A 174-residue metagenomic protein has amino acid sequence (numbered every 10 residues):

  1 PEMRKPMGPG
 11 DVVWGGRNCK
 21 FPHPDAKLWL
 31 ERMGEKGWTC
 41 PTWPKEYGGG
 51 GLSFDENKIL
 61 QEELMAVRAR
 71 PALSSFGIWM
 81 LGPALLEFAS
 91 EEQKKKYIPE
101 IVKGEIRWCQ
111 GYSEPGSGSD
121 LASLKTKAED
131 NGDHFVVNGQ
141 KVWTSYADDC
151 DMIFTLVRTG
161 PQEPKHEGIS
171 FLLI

Functional and structural regions predicted by a protein language model:
P1-F76, F88-K103, R107, G116: Amphipathic, small/basic residue-rich leader segments at the start of a protein or domain
P24, S123, C150: Short coil/loop residues immediately preceding or within conserved phosphate-binding loops of NTP-utilizing enzyme
Q61, G82-L85, I98, F154 (+1 more regions): Conserved protein kinase catalytic domain
F76-G82: Short, conserved phosphate-binding/catalytic loop or strand-edge motifs used in phosphoryl-/nucleotidyl-transfer
G116-L124: Active-site-adjacent elements of ketosynthase-type condensing enzymes
T126-E129: A structural signal for short hydrophobic beta-strand segments in well-ordered beta-sheet cores
H134, N138-I174: A short core secondary-structure module
